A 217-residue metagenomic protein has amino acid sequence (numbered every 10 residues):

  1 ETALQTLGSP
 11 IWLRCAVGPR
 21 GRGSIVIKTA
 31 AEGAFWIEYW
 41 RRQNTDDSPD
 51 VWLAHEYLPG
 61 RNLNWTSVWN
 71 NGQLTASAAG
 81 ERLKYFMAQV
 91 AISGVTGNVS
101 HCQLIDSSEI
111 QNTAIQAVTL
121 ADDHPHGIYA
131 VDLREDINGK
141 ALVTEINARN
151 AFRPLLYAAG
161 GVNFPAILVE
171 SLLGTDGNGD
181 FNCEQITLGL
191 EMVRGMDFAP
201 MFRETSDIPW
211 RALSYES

Functional and structural regions predicted by a protein language model:
E1, I27-A30: Conserved aromatic
L4-V26, D46-G60: ATP-grasp fold ATP-binding core
C15, G80-L83, N147-A148: Short, small-residue-rich loop/turn micro-motifs
G21-G23, S77, M87, P154: Short helix/loop capping segments that flank catalytic or ligand/cofactor-binding pockets
S24-I27, L156-A158: Short, solvent-exposed loop/turn segments at secondary-structure boundaries
K28, A34-V90, H101-T113, A117 (+1 more regions): Phosphate-binding site of ATP-dependent enzymes
F86, D106-S217: ATP-dependent carboxylate activation and anion-phosphoryl transfer catalytic cores that bind Mg-ATP to form
A88-N98, N147-N150: Short glycine/proline- and charge-enriched loop/turn segments that cap or connect secondary-structure elements
